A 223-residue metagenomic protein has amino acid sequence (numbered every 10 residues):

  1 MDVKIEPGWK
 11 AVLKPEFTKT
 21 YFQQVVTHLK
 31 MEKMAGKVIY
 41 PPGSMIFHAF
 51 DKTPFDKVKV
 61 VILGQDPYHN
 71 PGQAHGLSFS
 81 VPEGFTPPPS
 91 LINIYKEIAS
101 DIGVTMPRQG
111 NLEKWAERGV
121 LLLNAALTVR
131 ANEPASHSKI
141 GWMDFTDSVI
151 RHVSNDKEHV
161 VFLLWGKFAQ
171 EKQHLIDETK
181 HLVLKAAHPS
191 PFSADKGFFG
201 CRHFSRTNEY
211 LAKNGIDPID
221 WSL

Functional and structural regions predicted by a protein language model:
M1-L13: Generic N-terminal amphipathic, Lys/Arg-enriched alpha-helix
V3, P15-L164, F168-E171, I176-D177 (+4 more regions): A polyanion-binding, active-site-adjacent surface
F198: C-terminal substrate-binding/active-site "lid" region of AdoMet-derived donor-dependent transferases
